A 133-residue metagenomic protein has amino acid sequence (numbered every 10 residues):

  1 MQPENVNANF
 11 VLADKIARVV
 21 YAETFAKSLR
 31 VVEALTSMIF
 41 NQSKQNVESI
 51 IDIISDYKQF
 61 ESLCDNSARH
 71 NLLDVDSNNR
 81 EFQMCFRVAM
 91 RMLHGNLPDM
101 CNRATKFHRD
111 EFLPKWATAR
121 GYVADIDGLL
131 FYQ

Functional and structural regions predicted by a protein language model:
Q2-Q133: Bacterial extracytoplasmic/cell-wall-associated proteins, especially those involved in peptidoglycan
